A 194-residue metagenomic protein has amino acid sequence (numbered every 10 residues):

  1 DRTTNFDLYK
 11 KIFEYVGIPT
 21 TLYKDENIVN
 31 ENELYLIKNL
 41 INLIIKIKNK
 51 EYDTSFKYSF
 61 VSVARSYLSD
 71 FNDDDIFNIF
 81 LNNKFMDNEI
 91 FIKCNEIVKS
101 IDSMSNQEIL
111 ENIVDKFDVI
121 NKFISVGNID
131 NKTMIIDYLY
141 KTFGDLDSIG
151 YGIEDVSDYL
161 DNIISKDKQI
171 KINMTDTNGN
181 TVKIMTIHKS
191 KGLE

Functional and structural regions predicted by a protein language model:
D1-Y58, K99, E108, I113 (+1 more regions): Conserved motor-region signature of P-loop NTPase helicases/translocases
K57-S103, Q107-E108: Polynucleotide-recognition surfaces of large bacterial nucleic-acid defense/processing enzymes
